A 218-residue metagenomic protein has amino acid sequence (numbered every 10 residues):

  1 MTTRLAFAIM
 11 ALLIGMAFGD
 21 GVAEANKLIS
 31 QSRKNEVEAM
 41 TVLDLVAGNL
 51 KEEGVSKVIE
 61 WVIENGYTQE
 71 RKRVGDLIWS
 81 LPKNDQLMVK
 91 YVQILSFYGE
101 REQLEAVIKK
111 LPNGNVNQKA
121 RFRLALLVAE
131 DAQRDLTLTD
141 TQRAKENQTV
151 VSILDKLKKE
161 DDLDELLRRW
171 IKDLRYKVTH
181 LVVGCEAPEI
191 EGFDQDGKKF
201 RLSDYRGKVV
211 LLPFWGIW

Functional and structural regions predicted by a protein language model:
R4-A17: Bacterial N-terminal signal peptides
A17-T41: N-terminal leader/linker segments that initiate helical-solenoid repeat arrays
S32, I63-T68, A125-T137: Short coil/turn linking the two alpha-helices of tandem helical-hairpin repeats
G48-V55, V62-E102, V107-K119, T137-A144 (+1 more regions): Short solvent-exposed coil/turn linkers within tandem alpha-helical repeat scaffolds
D140-R206: N-proximal helix/coil linker or "cap" segments that precede and/or mark the start of modular domains
F200-W218: Short active-site neighborhood of thiol/selenol oxidoreductases, capturing the structured segment around
